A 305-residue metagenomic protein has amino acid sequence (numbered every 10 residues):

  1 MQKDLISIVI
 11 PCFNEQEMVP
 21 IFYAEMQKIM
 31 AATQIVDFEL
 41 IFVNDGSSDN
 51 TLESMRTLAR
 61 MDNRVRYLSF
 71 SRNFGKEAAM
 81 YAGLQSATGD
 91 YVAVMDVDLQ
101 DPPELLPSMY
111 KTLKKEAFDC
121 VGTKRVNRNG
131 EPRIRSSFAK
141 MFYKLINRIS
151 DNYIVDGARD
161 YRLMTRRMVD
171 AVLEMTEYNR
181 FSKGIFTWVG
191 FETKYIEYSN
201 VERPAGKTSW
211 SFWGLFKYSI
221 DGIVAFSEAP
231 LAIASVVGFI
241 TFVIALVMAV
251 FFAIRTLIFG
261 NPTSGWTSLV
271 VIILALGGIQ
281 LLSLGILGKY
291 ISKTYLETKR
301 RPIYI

Functional and structural regions predicted by a protein language model:
M1-D4, R128, F181-I305: Hydrophobic helical membrane-anchoring modules
M1-K28, I35: N-proximal low-complexity "stem/linker" segments adjacent to membrane-targeting elements
E15-M18, S47, P102: Donor nucleotide-sugar binding loop of glycosyltransferases
Y23, Q34-S47, L68-S69: Short beta-strand/loop segment that forms part of the nucleotide-sugar
M30-V36, A59-R64: Short helix-capping segments at alpha-helix termini
N44-E53, L99-Q100: A conserved acidic beta->alpha catalytic loop
T57, R64, L68-R72, K76-S86 (+4 more regions): Acceptor/aglycone-binding surface of glycosyltransferases and processive sugar-polymer synthases
V94-D96: Ankyrin-repeat intra-repeat helix-capping/turn positions
